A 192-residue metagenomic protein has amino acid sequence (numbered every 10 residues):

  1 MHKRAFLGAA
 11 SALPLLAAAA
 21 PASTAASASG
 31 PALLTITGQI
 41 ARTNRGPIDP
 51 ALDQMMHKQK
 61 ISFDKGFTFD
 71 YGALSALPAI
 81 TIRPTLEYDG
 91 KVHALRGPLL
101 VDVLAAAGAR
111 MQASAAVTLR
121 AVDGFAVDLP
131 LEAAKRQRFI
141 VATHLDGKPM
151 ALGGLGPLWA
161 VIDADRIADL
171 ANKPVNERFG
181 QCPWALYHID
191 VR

Functional and structural regions predicted by a protein language model:
A5-S23: N-terminal export signals
P21-R192: N-terminal intrinsically disordered, low-complexity segments enriched in P/E/S/T
